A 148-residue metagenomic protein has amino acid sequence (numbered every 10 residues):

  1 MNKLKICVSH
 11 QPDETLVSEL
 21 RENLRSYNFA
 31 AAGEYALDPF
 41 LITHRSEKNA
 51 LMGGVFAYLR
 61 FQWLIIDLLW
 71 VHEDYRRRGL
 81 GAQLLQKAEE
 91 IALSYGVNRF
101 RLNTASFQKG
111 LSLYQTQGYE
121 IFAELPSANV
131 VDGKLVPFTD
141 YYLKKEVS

Functional and structural regions predicted by a protein language model:
L4-D67, H72, E124-S127, E146-V147: Acetyl-CoA-dependent GNAT
L20, Y114-Q115, Y119: Conserved active-site tyrosine of GNAT-family acetyltransferases
R77-E90, T116: Conserved acetyl-CoA-binding loop-helix of GNAT-fold acetyltransferases
A92-A105: Conserved GNAT acetyl-CoA-binding A-motif
R101-N103, E120-Y142: Conserved catalytic-core motifs of GNAT/GCN5-like acyltransferases
G110: Helix-turn-helix
